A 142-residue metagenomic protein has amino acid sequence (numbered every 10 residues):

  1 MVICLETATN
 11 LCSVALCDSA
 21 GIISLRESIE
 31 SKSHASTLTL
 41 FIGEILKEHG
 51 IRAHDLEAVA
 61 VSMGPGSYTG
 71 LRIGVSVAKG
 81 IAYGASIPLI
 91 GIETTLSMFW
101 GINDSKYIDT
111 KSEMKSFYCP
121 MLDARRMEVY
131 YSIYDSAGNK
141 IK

Functional and structural regions predicted by a protein language model:
M1-M63: N-terminal beta-alpha supersecondary unit
N10, G64-P65, A124-M127: Short glycine-rich anion-binding loops that position phosphate/pyrophosphate groups of nucleotides and phosphorylated
N10-L11, D55-L56, A85-I87, M114-F117: Short coil/turn connectors at secondary-structure junctions
G21-I22, S67, N139: Residue-level signal for well-ordered, solvent-exposed loop/turn and beta-edge residues enriched in charged/polar side
E30-S33, P88-K142: Surface "functional belts" at beta-alpha junctions
T37-L40, S76, G80, S97-W100: Short amphipathic alpha-helical face segments that pack within enzyme cores and frequently flank/anchor catalytic
E48-H54, Y83-I92, T110: Phosphate-handling active-site elements
A60-T94: DPxDG-like acidic metal-binding loop motif
